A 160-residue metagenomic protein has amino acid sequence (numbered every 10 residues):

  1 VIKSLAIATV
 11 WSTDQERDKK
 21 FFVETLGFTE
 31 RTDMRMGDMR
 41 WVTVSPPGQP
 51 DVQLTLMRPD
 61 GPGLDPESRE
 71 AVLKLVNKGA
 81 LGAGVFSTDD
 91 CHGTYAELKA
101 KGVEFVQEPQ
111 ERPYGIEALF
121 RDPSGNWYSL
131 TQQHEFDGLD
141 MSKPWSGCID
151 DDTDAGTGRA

Functional and structural regions predicted by a protein language model:
V1-I7, T29-S87, H92-P123, T131-A160: Vicinal oxygen chelate
S12-E16: Short acidic-aromatic low-complexity motifs
R17-D18, G93: Short Gly/charged-rich anion-binding patches and loops
D18-V23, L98, G125: Conserved active-site tyrosine of GNAT-family acetyltransferases
